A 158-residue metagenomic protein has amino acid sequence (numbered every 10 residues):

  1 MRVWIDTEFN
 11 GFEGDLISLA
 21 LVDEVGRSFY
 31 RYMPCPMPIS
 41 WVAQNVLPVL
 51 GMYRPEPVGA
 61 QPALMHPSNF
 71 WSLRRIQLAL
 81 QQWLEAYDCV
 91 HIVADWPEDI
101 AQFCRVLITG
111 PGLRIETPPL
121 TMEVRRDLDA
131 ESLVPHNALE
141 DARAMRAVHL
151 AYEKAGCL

Functional and structural regions predicted by a protein language model:
V3, E8-A94: Conserved non-catalytic scaffold segment of RNase H-like nuclease domains
F9-G11, E98, A144: Short, glycine/acidic-enriched loop or turn micro-motifs at the edges of active sites
F12-G14, A101, A147: Conserved protein kinase catalytic core
V22-D23, L107-G112, K154: Short, surface-exposed basic-aromatic patches at helix termini and helix-loop junctions that form
I76-L80, D99, M145: Alpha-helical packing segments of well-folded alpha/beta enzyme cores
W96, D129-L158: Acidic, Mg2+-coordinating catalytic module of metal-dependent nucleases/exonucleases that use a two-metal-ion mechanism
E98-T117: Substrate-recognition/cap helix-loop segment adjacent to the acidic, metal-dependent catalytic center of Asp-based
R114-V134: Short, flexible loop segments at boundaries between secondary-structure elements
